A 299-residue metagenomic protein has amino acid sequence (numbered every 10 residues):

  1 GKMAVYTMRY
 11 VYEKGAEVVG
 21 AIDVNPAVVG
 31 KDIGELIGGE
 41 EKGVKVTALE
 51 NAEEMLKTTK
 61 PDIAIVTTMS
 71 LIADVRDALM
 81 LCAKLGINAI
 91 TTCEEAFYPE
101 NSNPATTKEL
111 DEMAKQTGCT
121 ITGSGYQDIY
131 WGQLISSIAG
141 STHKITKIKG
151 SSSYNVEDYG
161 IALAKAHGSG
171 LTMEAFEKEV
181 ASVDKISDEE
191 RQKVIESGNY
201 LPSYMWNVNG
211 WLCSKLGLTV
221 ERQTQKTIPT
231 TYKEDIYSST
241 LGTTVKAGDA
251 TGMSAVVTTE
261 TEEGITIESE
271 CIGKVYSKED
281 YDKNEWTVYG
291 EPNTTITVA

Functional and structural regions predicted by a protein language model:
G1-G39: N-terminal Rossmann-like dinucleotide-binding module
K2-V5, G140-Y289, T294: Active-site-lining helix/loop region of Rossmann-like oxidoreductase modules
V18, A89-I90, T120-I121, V220: Hydrophobic beta-strand scaffold residues
V24, M69, C93-F97, Y126-Q127 (+1 more regions): Short, ordered loop/turn segments at secondary-structure junctions
N25-T59: Conserved N-terminal Rossmann-fold NAD(P) cofactor-binding segment
A52-E54, T58-K84: Beta-loop-alpha module in the N-terminal Rossmann-like domain of NAD(P)-dependent dehydrogenases, especially those
V75, M80, L85, C93-C119: Rossmann-fold NAD(P)-binding glycine/threonine-rich loop
T117-I145, S153, A299: Adenosine-phosphate binding glycine-rich loop
